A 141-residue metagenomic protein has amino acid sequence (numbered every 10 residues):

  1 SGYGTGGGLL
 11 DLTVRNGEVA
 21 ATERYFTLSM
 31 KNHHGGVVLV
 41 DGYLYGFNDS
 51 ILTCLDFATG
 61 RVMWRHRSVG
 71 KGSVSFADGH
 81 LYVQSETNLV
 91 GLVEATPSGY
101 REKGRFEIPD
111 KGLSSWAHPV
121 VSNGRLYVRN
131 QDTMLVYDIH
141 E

Functional and structural regions predicted by a protein language model:
S1-E141: Noncatalytic, solvent-exposed loop/strand surfaces of beta-propeller-type extracellular/periplasmic domains
